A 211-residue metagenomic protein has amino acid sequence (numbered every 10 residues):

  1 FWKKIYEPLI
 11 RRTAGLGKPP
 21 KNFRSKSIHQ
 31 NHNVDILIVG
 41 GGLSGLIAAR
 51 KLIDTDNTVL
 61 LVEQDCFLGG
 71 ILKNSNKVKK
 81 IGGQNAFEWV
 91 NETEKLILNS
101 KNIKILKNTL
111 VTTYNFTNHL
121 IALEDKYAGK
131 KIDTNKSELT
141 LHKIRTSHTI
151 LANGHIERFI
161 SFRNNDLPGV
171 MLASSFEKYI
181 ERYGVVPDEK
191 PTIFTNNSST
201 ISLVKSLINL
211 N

Functional and structural regions predicted by a protein language model:
F1-N211: Residues forming the flavin
